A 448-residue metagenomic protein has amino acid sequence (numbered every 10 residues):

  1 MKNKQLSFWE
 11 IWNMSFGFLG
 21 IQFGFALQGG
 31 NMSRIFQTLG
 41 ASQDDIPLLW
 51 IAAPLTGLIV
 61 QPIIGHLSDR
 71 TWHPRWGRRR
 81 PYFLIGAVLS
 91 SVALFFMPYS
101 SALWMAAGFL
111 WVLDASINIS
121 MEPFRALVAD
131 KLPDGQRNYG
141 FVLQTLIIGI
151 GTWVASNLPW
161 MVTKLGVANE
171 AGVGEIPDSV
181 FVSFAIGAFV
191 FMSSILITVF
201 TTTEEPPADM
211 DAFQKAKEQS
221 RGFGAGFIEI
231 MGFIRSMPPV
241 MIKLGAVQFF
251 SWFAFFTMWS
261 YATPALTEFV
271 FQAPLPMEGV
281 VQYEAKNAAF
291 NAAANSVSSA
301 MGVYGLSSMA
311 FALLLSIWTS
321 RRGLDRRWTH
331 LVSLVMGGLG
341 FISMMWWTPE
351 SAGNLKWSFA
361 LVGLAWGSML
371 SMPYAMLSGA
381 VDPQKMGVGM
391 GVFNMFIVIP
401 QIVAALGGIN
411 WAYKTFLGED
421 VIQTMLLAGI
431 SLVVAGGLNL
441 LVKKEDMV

Functional and structural regions predicted by a protein language model:
M1-W9, S101-G108, I117-S120, F124 (+3 more regions): Intracellular loop-helix junctions on the cytosolic face of multi-pass helical membrane proteins
K2-P54, K243-V247, S251-G279: Helix-loop boundary and gating motifs at the non-cytosolic
Q43-D44, D134-Q144, A294, V381-F393: Loop-to-transmembrane helix entry/capping segments in MFS-fold secondary transporters and related SLC/MFSD carriers
I59-W76, A310-D325, A412: Helix-to-loop junctions at the C-terminal end of transmembrane segments in multipass secondary transporters
F83-A102, V335-P349: C-terminal ends and interior cores of transmembrane alpha-helices in multi-pass membrane transporters/permeases
V92-M97, S101-S120, G353-M369: Hydrophobic core of transmembrane alpha-helices in multi-pass small-molecule transporters, especially MFS/SLC-type
I119-L132, S368-D382: Intracellular juxtamembrane helix-capping segments at the cytosolic ends of symmetry-related transmembrane helices
R327-S371: C-terminal transmembrane helical hairpin of 12-TM major facilitator-type secondary transporters
